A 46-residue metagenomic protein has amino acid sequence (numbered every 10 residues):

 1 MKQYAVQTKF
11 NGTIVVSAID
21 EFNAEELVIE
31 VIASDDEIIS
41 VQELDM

Functional and structural regions predicted by a protein language model:
M1-G12: Short aromatic-glycine-(Arg/Gly/Cys) micro-motifs in beta-strand/loop hairpins
M1-Q3, I19, D36: A general, composition-driven signal for non-globular sequence regions
N11-D20: A short, exposed loop/beta-hairpin motif centered on an aromatic-Gly-Thr core
E30-M46: Short, mixed-charge low-complexity intrinsically disordered segments
